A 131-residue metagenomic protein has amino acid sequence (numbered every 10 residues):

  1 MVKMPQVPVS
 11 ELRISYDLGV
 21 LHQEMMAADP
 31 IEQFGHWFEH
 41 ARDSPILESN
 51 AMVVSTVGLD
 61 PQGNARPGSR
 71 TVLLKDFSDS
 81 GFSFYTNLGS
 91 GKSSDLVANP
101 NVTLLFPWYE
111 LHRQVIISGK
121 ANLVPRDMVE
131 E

Functional and structural regions predicted by a protein language model:
M1-E131: Binding-site signature for planar aromatic cofactors or substrates
